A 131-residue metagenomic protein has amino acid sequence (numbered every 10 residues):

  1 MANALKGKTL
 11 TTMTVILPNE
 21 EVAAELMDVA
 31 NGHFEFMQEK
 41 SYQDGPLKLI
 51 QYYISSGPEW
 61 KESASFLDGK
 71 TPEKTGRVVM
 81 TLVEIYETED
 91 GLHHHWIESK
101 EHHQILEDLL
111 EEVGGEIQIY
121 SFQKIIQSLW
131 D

Functional and structural regions predicted by a protein language model:
M1-E98, G115-D131: Short S/T/G/P-rich N-terminal loop/turn motif that feeds into the first structured element of a domain
H102-I105, L110-E116: Short, well-ordered, aromatic-rich surface patches in folded extracellular/luminal domains
